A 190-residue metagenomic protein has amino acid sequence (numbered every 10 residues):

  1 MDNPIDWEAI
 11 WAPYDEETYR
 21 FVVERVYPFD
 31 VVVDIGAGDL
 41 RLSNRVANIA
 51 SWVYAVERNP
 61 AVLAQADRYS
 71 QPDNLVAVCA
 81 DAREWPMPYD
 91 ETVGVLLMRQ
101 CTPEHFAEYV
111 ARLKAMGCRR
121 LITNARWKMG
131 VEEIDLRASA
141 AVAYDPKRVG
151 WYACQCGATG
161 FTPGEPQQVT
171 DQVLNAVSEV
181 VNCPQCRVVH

Functional and structural regions predicted by a protein language model:
M1-Y27: S-adenosyl-L-methionine
F29-G38: Conserved class I S-adenosyl-L-methionine
D39-A50: Conserved SAM-binding loop of SAM-dependent methyltransferases across substrates and taxa, primarily the Class I
W52-E57: Conserved SAM-binding motif I beta-strand of class I
N59-A61: Conserved SAM/SAH-binding beta-strand->alpha-helix loop
A66-D67: Conserved SAM-binding loop
P72-A82: Conserved SAM-binding strand-loop segment of SAM-dependent methyltransferases
E91-A107: A short SAM/SAH-binding and catalytic strip from SAM-dependent methyltransferases
